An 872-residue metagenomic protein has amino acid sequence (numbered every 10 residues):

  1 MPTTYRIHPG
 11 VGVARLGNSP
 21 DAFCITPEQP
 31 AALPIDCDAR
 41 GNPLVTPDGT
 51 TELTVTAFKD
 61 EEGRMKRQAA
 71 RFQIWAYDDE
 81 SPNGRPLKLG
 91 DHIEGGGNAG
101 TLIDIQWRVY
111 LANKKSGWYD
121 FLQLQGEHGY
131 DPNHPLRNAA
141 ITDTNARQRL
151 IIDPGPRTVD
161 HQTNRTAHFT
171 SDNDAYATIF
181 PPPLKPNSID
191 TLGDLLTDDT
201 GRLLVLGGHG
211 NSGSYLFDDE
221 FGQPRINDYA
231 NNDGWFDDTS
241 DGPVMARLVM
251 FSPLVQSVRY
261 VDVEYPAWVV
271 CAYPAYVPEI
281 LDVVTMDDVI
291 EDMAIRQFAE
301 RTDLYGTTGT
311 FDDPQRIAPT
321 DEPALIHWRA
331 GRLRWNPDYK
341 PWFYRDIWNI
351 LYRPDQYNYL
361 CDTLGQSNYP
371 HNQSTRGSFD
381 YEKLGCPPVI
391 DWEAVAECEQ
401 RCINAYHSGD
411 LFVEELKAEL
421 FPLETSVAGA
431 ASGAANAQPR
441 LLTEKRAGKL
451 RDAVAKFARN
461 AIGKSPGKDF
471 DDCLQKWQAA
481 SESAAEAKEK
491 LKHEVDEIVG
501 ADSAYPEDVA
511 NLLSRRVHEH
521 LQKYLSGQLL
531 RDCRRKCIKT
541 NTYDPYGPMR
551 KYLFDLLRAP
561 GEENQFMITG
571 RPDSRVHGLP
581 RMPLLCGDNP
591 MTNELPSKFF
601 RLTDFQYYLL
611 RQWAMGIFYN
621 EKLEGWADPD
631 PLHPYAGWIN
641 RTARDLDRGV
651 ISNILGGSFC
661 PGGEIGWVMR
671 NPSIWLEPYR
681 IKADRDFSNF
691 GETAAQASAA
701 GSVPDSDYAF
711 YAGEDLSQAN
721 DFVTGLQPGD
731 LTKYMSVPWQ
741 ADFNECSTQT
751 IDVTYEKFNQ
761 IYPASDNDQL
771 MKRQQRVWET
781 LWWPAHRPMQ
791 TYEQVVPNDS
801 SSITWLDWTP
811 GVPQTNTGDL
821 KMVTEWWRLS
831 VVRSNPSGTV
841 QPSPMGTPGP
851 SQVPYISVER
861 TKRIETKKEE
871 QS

Functional and structural regions predicted by a protein language model:
M1-G463, G467, C473-L474, A480-S872: Aromatic- and Gly/Pro-enriched helix-to-coil junctions and flexible linker segments
